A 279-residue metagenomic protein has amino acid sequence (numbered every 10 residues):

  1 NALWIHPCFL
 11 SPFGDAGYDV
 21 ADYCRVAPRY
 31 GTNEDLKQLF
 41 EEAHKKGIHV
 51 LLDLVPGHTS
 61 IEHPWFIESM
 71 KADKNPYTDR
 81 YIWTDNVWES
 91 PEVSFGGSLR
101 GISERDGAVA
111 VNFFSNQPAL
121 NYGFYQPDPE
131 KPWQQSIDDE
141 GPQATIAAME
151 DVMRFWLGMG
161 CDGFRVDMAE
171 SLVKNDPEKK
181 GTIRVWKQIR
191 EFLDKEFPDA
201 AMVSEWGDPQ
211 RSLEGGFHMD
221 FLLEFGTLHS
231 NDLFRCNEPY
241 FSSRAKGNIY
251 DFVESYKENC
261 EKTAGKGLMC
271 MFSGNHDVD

Functional and structural regions predicted by a protein language model:
N1, F40, H44, E150-G158 (+1 more regions): Short amphipathic alpha-helices and their capping/turn segments at secondary-structure boundaries
N1-A144, G158, A169-F217, F225 (+1 more regions): Acidic/aromatic-lined carbohydrate-recognition and catalytic surfaces of CAZymes acting on diverse glycans
D139-V152, W156, K246-E258: A Trp-anchored, charged/polar loop motif used as the substrate-binding/catalytic surface of acyl/ester-handling
E150-N175, K266-N275: Active-site groove signature of glycoside hydrolases
K187-D279: Glycan-recognition surfaces
